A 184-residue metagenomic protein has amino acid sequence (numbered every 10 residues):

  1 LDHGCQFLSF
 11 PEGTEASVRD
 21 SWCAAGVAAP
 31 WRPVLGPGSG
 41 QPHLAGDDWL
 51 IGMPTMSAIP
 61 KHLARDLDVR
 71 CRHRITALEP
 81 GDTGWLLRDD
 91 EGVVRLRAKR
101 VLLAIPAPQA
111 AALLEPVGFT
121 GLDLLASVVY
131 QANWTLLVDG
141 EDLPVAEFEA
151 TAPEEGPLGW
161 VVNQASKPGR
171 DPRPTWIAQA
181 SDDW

Functional and structural regions predicted by a protein language model:
L1-L35: N-terminal FAD cofactor-binding segment of flavoenzymes
L8, L63, L102-A104, V138 (+1 more regions): Generic structural signal for small/hydrophobic residues in well-ordered secondary structure, especially within
F10-P11, R32-H62: Short beta-strand to alpha-helix junction loop
L63-R70: A structural motif corresponding to the C-terminal end of an alpha-helix and its immediate exit/capping segment
C71-L86: A conserved short coil-to-beta-strand element within the FAD-binding core of flavoproteins
G81, E91-R97: Glycine-rich phosphate-binding loop signature in dinucleotide/nucleotide-binding domains
R95-T151: Central helical "cap/lid" subdomain
Q131, L137-W184: Active-site substrate-recognition segment that forms the wall of the catalytic cavity or substrate channel
